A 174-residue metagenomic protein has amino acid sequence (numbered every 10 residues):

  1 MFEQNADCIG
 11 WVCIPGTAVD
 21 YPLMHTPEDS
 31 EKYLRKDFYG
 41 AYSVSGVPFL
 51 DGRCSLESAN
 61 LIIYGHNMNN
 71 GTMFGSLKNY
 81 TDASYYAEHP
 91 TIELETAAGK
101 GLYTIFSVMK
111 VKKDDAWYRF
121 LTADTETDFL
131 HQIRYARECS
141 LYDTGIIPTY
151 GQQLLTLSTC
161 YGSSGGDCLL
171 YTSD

Functional and structural regions predicted by a protein language model:
M1-C8, H25, D29-R53, T72-T91 (+2 more regions): N-terminal post-signal-peptidase region of extra-cytosolic proteins
Q4, T17, P27, G40 (+2 more regions): Extracellular glycan-modifying ectodomains
D7-I9, G16-A18, S45, S58-N60 (+4 more regions): Extracytoplasmic
G46-W117: Mid-length scaffold segments of soluble, non-membrane domains
I63-G65, T104-L157: Surface-exposed beta-strand/loop segments enriched in Pro/Gly
T159-G165: Short, exposed beta-strand-loop hairpins at the edges of beta-sheets in extracellular/periplasmic proteins
Y171-D174: Conserved small/polar residues in nucleotide/adenosyl-binding loops
